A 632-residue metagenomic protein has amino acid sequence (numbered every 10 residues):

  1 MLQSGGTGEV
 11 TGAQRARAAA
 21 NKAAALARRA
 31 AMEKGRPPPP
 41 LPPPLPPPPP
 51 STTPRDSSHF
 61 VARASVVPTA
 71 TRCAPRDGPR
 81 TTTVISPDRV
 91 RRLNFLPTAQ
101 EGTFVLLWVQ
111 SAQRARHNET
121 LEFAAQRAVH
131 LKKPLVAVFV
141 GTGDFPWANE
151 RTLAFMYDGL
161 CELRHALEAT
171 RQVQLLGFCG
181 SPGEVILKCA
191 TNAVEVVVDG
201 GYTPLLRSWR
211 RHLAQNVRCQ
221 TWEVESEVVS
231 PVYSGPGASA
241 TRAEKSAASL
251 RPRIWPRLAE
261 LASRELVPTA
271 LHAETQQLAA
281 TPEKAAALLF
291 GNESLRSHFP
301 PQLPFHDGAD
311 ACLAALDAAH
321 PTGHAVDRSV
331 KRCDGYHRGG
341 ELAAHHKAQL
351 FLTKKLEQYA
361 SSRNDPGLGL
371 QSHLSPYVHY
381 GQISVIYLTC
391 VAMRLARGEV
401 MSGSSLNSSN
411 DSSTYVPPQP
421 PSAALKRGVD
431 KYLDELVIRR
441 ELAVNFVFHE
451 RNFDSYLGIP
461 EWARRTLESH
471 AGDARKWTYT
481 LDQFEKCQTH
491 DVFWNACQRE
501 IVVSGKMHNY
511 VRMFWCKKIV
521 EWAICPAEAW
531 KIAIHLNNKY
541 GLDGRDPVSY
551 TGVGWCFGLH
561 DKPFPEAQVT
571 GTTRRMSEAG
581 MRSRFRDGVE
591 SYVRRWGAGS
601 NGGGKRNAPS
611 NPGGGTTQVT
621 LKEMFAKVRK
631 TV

Functional and structural regions predicted by a protein language model:
M1-S4, R36-T281, R499, K518 (+3 more regions): Trp/Phe/Arg-rich N-terminal binding region typifying the photolyase-homology
T7, P47, S408-S409, P612-G614: Intrinsically disordered, low-complexity regions enriched in glycine and serine
G8-G35: Extended, charge-rich alpha-helical scaffolds
A18-A25, T617-V628: Short linear clamp-binding motif
T53-A70, Q100-E101, A238-I459, D587-G604: Glycine/tryptophan-enriched, flexible segments
D365-V589, W596: Active-site-proximal binding-pocket segments
R584, N607-S610: Peripheral, solvent-exposed domain-edge segments that often transition into intrinsically disordered/low-complexity
